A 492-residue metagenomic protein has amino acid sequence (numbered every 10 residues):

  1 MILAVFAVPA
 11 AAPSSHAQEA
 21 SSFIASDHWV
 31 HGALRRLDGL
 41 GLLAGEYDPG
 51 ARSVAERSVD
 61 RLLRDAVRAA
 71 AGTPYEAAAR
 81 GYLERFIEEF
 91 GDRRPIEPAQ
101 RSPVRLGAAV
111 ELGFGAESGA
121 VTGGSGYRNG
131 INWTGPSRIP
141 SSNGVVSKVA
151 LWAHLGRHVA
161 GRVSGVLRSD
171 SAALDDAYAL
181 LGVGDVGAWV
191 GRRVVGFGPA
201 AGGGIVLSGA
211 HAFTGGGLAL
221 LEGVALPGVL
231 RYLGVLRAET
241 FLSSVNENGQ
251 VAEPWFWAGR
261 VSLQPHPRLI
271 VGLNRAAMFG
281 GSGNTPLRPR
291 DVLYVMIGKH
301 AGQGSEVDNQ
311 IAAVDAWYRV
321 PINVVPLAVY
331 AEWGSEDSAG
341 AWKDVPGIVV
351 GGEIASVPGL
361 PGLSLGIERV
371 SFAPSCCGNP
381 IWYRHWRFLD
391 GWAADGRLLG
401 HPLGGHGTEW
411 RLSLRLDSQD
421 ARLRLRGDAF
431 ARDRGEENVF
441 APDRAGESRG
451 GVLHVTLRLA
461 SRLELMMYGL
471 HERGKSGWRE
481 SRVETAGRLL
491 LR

Functional and structural regions predicted by a protein language model:
M1-A10: Bacterial N-terminal signal peptides
S15-T134: N-terminal periplasmic/intermembrane-space "pro-region" immediately following the signal or transit peptide
I24, V30-L40, A55-E56, L62 (+4 more regions): Structural signature for solvent-exposed beta-strand/loop edge elements and short helix-capping sites, enriched
G45, P49, G72-A78, R93-L106 (+9 more regions): Short loop/turn motifs that connect adjacent beta-strands in outer-membrane beta-barrel proteins
A109-L112, A116-S118, Y127-R138, V159-S169 (+9 more regions): Transmembrane beta-strand segments that form the barrel wall of outer-membrane beta-barrel proteins
P140-V235: Well-ordered mid-protein domain cores that form the structural environment of catalytic cofactors
H158, G215-D395, G404-L412, D417 (+1 more regions): Signature for the C-terminal beta-barrel architecture of outer-membrane proteins
V261, L457, R479-R492: Outer-membrane beta-barrel "beta-signal"
